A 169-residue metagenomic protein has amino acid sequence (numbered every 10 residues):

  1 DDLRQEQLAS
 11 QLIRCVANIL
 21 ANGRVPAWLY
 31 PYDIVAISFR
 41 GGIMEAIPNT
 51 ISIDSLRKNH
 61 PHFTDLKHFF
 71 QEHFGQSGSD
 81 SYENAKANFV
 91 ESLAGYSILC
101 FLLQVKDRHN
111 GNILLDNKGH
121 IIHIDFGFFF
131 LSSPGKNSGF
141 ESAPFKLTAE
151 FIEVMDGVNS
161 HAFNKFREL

Functional and structural regions predicted by a protein language model:
D1-V105, N117-S133, S138-G139: Conserved ATP-binding subdomain of kinase catalytic cores across diverse folds
R108: Short, surface-exposed polybasic-aromatic patches that bind anionic ligands, especially phosphate groups
G111-L115: Hydrophobic residue at the +6 position relative to the catalytic HRD Asp in the kinase catalytic loop
F126-L169: Long, cytosolic, alpha-helical-rich C-terminal regions that act as interaction/scaffolding modules
